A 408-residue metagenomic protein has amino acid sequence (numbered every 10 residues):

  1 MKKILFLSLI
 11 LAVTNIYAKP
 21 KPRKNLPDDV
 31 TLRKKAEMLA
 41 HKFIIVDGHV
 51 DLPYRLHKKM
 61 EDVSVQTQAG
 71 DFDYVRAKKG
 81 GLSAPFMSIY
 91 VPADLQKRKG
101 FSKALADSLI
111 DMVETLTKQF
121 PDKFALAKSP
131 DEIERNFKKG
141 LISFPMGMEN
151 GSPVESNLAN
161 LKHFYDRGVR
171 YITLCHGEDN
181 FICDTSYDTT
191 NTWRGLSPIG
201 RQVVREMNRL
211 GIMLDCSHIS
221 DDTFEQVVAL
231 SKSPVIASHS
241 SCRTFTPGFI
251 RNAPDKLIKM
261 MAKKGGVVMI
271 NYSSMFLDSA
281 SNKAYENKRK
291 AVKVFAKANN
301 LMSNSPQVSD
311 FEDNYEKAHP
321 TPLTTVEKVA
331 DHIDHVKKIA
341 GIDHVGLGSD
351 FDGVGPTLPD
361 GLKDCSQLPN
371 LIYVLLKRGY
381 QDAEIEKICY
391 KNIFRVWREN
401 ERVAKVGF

Functional and structural regions predicted by a protein language model:
I4-A12: Sec-dependent N-terminal signal peptides
V13-Y17: C-terminal segment of classical bacterial N-terminal signal peptides
A18-W193, R243, P247-F408: N-terminal hydrophobic targeting/anchoring segments and the immediately downstream early-domain regions of hydrolases
N157-L161, T223-S231: Distinct, well-ordered alpha-helical segments
G177, I212, I219-D221, K232 (+3 more regions): An acidic- and aromatic-residue-enriched active-site/binding cleft used to recognize and process polar
R194-N208, V227-A237, L371: Alpha-helix-loop-beta-strand connector modules within alpha/beta enzyme cores
Q202-C216, S220-Q226, D255-K263, H335: Substrate-binding cleft of carbohydrate-active enzyme catalytic domains
